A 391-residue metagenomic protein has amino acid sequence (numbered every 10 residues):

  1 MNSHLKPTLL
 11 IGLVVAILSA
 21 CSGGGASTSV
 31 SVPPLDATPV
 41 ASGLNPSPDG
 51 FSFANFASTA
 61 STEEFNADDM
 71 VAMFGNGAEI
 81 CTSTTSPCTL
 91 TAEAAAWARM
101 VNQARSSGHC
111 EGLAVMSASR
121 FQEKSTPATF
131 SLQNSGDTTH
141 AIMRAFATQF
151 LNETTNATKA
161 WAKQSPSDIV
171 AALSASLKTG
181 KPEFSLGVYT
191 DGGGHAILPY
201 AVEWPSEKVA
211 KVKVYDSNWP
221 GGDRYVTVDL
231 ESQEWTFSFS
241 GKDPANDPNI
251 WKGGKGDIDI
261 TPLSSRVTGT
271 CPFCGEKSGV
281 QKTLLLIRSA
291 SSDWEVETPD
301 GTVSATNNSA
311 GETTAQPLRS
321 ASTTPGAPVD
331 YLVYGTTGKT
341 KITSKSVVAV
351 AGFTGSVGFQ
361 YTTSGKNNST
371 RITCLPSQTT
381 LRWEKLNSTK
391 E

Functional and structural regions predicted by a protein language model:
M1-L10: Bacterial N-terminal signal peptides that target proteins for export
L18-A20: C-terminal motif of bacterial Sec signal peptides marking the signal peptidase cleavage site
S22-G25: Bacterial signal peptide processing site
V30-G136: Active-site-adjacent structural segments surrounding the nucleophilic cysteine of cysteine proteases and isopeptidases
M116, R120-G194, W204-E207, S217: Conserved active-site-adjacent core of cysteine acyl-enzyme catalytic domains
T190-T261: Active-site signature of cysteine proteases
S265-E391: Extracellular glycoprotein-like low-complexity segments
